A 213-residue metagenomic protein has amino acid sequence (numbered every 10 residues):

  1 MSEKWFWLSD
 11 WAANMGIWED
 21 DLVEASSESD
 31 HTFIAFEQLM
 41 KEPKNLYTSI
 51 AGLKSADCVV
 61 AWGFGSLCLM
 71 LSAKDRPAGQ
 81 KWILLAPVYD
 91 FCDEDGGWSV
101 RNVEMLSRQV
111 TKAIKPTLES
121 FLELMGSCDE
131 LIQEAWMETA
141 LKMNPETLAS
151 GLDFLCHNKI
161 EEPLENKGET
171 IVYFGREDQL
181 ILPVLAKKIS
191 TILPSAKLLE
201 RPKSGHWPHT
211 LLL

Functional and structural regions predicted by a protein language model:
M1-K44: Conserved HGGG/HGGXW glycine-rich cap/lid loop of the alpha/beta-hydrolase fold
G16, Q179-L185: Conserved alpha/beta-hydrolase "acid-adjacent" motif
V60-L69: Gly/Ala-rich beta-loop-alpha elbow adjacent to hydrolase catalytic centers
K74-Q109, L148-C156, L212: Flexible "cap/lid" loop of the alpha/beta hydrolase fold
F91-M137: Helix-rich cap/lid subdomain of alpha/beta-hydrolase
E134-E161: Hydrophobic, aromatic-rich cap/lid helix
E165-N166, V172-F174, D178: Short beta-strand/loop motif that positions the catalytic acidic residue of the alpha/beta-hydrolase fold
L180, L198-L213: Catalytic histidine-centered segment of alpha/beta-hydrolase-like enzymes
